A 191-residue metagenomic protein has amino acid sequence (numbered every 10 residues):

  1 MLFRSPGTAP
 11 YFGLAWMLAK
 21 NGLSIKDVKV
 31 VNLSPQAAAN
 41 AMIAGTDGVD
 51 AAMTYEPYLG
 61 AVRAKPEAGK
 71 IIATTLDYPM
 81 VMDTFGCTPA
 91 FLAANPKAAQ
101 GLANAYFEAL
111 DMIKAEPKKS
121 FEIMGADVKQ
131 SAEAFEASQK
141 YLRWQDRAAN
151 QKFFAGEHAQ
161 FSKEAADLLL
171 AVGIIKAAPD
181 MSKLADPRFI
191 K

Functional and structural regions predicted by a protein language model:
M1-R63, K118, A159-Q160: Bilobed "Venus flytrap"/periplasmic-binding protein-like clamshell domains and structurally analogous long
A19, S24-K26, K129-S131, I175-K176: Short coil/loop linkers at secondary-structure junctions
V28, F135, P179-D180: Residue-level detector of family-conserved "landmark" positions at structurally sensitive sites
P35, L76-D77, D186-F189: Residues that form or immediately flank small-molecule/cofactor binding pockets and catalytic motifs
A37-D127: Pocket-lining segment of extracytoplasmic ligand-binding domains
T88, D146, D186, I190: Residue-level signal for threonine
A93-I174: Secondary-structure end/capping motifs
K163-K191: Conserved C-terminal helix/tail region of periplasmic/extracytoplasmic solute-binding proteins
